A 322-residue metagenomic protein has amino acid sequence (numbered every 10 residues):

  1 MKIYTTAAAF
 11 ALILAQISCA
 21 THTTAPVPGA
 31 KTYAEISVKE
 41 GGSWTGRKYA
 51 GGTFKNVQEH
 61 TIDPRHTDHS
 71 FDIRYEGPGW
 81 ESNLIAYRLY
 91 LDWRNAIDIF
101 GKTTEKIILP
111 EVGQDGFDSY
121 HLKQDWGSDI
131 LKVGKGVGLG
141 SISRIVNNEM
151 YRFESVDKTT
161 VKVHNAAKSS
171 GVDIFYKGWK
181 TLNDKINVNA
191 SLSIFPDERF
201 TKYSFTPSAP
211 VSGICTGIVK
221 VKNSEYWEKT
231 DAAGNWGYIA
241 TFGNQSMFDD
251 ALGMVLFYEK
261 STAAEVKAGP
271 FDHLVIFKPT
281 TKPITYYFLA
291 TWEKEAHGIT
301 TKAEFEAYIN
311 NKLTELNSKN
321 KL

Functional and structural regions predicted by a protein language model:
M1-T6: Positively charged n-region of N-terminal signal peptides that target proteins for export
A7-Q16: Bacterial N-terminal signal peptides
T24-R152: Solvent-exposed N-terminal domain segments of exported/luminal and surface proteins
T67, M254-L322: Beta-strand-rich recognition/accessory modules
D125-F195: Extended, loop-rich substrate-binding clefts of extracytoplasmic carbohydrate-active enzymes
V188, R199-T230: Acidic (Asp/Glu-rich), glycine- and aromatic
C215-E265: Polysaccharide-binding surfaces and accessory modules of carbohydrate-active proteins
